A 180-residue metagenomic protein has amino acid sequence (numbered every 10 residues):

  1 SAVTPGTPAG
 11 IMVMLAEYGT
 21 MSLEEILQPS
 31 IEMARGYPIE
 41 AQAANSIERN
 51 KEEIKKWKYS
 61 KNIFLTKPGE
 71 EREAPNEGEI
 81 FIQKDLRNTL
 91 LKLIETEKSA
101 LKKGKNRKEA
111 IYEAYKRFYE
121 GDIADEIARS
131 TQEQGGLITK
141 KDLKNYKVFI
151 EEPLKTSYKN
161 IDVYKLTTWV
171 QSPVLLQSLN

Functional and structural regions predicted by a protein language model:
S1-N180: Feature marks proteins synthesized as precursors that undergo proteolytic processing into two chains
